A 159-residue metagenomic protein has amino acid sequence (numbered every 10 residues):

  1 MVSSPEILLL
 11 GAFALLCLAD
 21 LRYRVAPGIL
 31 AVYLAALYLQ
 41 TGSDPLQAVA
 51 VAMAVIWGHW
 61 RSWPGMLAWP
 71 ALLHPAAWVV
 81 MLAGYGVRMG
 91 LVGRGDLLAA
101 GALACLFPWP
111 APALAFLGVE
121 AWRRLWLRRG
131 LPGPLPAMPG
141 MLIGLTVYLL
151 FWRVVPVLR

Functional and structural regions predicted by a protein language model:
M1-R159: A membrane-topology feature that recognizes alpha-helical transmembrane segments and their immediate juxtamembrane
